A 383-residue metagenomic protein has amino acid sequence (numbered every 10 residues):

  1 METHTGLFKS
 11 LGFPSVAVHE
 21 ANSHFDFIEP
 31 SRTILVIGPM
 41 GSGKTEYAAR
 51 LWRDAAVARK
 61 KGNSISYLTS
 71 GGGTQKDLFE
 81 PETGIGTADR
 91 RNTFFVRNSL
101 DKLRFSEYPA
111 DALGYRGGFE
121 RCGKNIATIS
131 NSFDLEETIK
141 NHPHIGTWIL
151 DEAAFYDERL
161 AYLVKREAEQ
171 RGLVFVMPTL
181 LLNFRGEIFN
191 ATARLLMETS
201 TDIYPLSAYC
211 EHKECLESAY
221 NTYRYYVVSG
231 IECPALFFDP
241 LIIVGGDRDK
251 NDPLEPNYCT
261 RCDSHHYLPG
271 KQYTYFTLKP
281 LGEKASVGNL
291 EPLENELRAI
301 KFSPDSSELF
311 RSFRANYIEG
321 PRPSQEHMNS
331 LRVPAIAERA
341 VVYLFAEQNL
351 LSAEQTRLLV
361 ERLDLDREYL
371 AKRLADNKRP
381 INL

Functional and structural regions predicted by a protein language model:
E2-E137, G186-T192, I243-G245, D252-N257 (+3 more regions): Conserved P-loop
S23-F27, P143, F175: Amphipathic, alpha-helical segments enriched in basic
P30, H142-H144, Q170-G172: Short loop/turn elements that form and flank the Walker-type P-loop nucleotide-binding site in RecA-like NTPase cores
T33-L35, N92-F94, G146-I149, V174-V176: Residue-level preference for the first positions of well-ordered beta-strands
P39-K44, L150-Y156, S330-A337: Short, glycine-rich nucleotide/cofactor-binding loops
T138-D157: Conserved P-loop NTPase "ATPase switch" module shared by AAA+ and STAND
A154-K271, A335, F345-Q348, L358-L370 (+1 more regions): Replace "adjacent to P-loop NTPase cores in ATP/GTP-dependent enzymes" with "adjacent to NTP-binding cores
